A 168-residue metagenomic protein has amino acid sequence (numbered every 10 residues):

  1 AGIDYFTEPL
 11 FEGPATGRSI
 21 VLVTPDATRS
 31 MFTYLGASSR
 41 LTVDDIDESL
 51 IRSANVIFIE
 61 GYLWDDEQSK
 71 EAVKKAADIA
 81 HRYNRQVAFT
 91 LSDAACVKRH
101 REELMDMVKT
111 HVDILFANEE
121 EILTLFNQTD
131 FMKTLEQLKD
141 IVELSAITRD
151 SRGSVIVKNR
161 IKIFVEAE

Functional and structural regions predicted by a protein language model:
A1-I59: Conserved N-terminal subdomain of the carbohydrate kinase-like
D4, E102-T124: Structural recognition of alpha->loop->beta junctions
Y5, V87-A88, S145: Hydrophobic beta-strand scaffold residues
I51-R52, V108-K109, K139: A short, aliphatic-rich alpha-helical micro-motif
Y62, S92-A94, E120, D150: Active-site beta-loop-alpha junctions enriched in small/polar residues
A72-Y83, E103-T110: Catalytic-core regions built around general acid/base machinery
D78-R82, E102, N127-E168: Conserved phosphate-binding/catalytic region of the ribokinase-like
Y83-L91: Short beta-strand/loop segments at the ligand-binding rim of alpha/beta enzyme cores
